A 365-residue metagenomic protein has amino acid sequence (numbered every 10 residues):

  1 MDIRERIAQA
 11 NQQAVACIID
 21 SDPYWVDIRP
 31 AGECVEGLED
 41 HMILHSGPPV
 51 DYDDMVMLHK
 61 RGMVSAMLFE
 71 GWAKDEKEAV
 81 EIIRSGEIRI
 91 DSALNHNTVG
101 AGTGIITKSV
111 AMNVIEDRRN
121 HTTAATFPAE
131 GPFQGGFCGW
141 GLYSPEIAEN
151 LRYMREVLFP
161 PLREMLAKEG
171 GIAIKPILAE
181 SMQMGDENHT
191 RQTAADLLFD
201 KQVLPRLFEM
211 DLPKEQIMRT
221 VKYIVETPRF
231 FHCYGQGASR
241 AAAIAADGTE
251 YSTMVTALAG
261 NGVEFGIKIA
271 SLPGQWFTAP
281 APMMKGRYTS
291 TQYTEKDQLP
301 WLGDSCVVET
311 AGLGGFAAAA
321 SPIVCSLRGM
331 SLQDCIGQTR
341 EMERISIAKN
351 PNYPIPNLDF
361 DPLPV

Functional and structural regions predicted by a protein language model:
M1-V365: Anaerobic metallocofactor- and corrinoid-dependent redox/one-carbon enzyme cores, especially those from methanogenesis
